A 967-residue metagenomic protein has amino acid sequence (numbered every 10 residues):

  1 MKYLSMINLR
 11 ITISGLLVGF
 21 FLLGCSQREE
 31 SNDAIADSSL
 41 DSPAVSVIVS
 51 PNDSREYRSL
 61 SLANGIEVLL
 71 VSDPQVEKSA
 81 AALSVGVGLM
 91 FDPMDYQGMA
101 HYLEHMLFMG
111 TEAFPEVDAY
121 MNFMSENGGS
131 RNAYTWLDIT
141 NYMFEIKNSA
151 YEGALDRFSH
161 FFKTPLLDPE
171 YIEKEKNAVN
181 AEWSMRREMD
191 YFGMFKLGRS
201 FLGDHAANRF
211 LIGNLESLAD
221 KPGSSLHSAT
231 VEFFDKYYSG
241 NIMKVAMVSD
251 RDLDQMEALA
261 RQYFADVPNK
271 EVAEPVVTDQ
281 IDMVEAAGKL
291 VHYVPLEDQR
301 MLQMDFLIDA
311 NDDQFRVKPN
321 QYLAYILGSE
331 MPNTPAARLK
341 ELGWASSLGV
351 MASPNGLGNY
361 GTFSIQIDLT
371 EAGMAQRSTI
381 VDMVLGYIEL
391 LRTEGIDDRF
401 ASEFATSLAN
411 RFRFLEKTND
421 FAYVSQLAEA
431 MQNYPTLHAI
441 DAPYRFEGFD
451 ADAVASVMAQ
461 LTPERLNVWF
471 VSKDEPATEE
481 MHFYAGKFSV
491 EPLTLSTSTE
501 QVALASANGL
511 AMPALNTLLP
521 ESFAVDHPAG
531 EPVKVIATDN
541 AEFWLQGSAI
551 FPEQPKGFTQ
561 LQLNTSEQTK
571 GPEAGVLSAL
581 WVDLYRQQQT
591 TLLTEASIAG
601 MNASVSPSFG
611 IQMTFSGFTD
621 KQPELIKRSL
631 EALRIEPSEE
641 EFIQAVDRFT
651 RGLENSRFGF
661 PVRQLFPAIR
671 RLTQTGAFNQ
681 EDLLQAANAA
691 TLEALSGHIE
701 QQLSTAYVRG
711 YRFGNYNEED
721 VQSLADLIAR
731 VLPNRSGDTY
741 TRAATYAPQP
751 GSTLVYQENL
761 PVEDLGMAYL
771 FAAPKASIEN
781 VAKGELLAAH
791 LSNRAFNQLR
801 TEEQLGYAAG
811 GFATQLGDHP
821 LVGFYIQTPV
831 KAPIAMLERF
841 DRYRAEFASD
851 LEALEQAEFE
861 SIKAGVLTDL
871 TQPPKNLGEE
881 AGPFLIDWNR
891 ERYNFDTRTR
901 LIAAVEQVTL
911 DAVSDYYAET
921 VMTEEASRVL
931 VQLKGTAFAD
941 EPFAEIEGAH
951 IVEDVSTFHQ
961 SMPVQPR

Functional and structural regions predicted by a protein language model:
Y3-I13: Bacterial N-terminal signal peptides that target proteins for export
T12-L22: Bacterial N-terminal signal peptides
C25, I35-A36, L40-P43, A246 (+7 more regions): C-terminal regions of mature proteins
E29-S46, V85, T111-E112, V117-F233 (+10 more regions): Acidic/histidine-enriched segments that form metal/cofactor-coordinating and catalytic pocket/exosite environments
S50-A80: Mature N-terminal segment immediately following signal peptide/propeptide cleavage in secreted/periplasmic
G65, P74-D118, F123, Q314-L327 (+3 more regions): Active/ligand-binding-proximal structured segments within catalytic/core domains that scaffold catalytic residues
D298-Q299, V533-E567, P572-V576, P761-E763: Active-site-adjacent "gating/activation" loops or surface patches in catalytic cores
Q303-D305, G328-E371, R586-S604, Q612 (+2 more regions): A structural supersecondary motif
